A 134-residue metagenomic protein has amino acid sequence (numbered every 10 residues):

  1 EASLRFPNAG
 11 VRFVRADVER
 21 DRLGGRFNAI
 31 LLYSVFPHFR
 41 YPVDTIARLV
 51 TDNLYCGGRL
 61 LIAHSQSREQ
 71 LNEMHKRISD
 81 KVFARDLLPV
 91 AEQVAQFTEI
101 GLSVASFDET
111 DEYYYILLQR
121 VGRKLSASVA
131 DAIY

Functional and structural regions predicted by a protein language model:
E1-R20: Class I SAM-dependent methyltransferase SAM/SAH-binding core
L31-L32: A conserved beta-strand element that flanks and buttresses the S-adenosyl-L-methionine
V35: Hydrophobic adenine-recognition pocket in adenosine-nucleotide-binding enzymes
H38-V50: A short, conserved alpha-helix within the catalytic core of class I
G57-S65: Conserved beta-strand signature within the Rossmann-like core of class I S-adenosyl-L-methionine
S65-A84: Short, glycine-/aromatic-enriched active-site segment of Class I SAM-dependent methyltransferases
A84-G101, F107: Short alpha-helix
E99-Y134: Core SAM-dependent methyltransferase catalytic element
